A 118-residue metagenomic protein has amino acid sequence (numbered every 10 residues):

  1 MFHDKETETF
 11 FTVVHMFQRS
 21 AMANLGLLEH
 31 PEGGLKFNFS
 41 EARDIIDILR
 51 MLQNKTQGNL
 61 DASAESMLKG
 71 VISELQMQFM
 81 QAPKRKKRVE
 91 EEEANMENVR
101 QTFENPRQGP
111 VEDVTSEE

Functional and structural regions predicted by a protein language model:
M1-D47, M77, Q81, E92-E118: N-terminal intrinsically disordered, cationic/polar leader segments that include organellar targeting peptides
G26-G33, N54-D61, K87: Short, flexible helix-adjacent loops and helix caps
F37-S73: Amphipathic, hydrophobic secondary-structure cores in small proteins
D61-A94: A contiguous, mid-protein "functional segment" used to position or interact with cofactors/ions or partner subunits
